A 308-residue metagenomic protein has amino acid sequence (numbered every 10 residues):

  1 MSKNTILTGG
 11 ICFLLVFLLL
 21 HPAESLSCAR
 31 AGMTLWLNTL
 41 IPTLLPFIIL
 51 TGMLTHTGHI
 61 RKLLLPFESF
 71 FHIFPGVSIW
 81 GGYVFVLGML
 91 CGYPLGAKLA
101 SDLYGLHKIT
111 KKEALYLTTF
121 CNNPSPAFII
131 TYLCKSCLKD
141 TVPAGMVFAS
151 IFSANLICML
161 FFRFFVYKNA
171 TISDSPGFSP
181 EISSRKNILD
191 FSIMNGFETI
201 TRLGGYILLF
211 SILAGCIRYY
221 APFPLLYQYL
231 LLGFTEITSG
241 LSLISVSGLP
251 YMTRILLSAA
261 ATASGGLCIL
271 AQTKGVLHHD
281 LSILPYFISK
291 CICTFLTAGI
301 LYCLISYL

Functional and structural regions predicted by a protein language model:
I6-S25, F47-G58, F162-F165, S211-P222 (+1 more regions): Structural signal for alpha-helical transmembrane segments and their membrane-water exit/capping regions in multi-pass
T8-G10, G32, W36-H56, I188-C216: Core transmembrane alpha-helical segments of multi-pass membrane transporters/permeases
F74-L138, L231-L277: Alpha-helical membrane segments and immediately flanking helix-loop junctions that form or couple to the substrate/ion
K108-F164, V276-I300: Membrane-core helix-loop-helix motifs of multi-pass transport proteins
Y167-M194: Intrinsically disordered, low-complexity non-transmembrane regions of multi-pass membrane transporters
L189, I193-T262: Transmembrane helical segments that form the transport core of multi-pass membrane transport proteins
I300-L308: Juxtamembrane boundary at the C-terminal end of a transmembrane helix
